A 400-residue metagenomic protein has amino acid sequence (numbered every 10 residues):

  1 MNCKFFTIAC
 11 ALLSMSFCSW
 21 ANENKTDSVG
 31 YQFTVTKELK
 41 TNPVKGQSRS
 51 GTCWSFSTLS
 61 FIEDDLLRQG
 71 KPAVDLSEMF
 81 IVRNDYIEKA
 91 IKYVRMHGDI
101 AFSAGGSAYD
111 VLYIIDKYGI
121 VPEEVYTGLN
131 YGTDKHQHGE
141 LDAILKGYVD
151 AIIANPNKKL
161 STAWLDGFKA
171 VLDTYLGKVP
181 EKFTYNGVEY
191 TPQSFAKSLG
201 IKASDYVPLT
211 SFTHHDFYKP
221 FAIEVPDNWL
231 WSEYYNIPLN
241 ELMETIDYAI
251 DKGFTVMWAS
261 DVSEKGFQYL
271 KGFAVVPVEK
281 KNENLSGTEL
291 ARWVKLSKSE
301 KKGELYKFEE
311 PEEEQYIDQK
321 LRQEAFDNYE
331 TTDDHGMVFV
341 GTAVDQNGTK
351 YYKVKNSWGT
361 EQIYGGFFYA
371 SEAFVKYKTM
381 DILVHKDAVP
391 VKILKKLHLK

Functional and structural regions predicted by a protein language model:
M1, F17, D99, S107-A108 (+3 more regions): Extended low-complexity acidic/polar segments
M1-N24: Bacterial Sec-dependent N-terminal signal peptides
F5-F6, S50, W54, F339 (+2 more regions): N-terminal, helix-rich and Lys/Arg-enriched segments in bacterial and organellar proteins
A11, T58, Y86, I115 (+5 more regions): Residue-level marker of positions within ordered structural domains that often coincide with functionally constrained
N22-S28, K400: Intrinsically disordered, low-complexity linkers and terminal tails enriched in Pro/Gly and often acidic or mixed-charge
D27-N228, S232-M257, Q362-Y364: Active-site nucleophile-adjacent alpha helix/oxyanion-hole segment immediately C-terminal to the catalytic cysteine
D166-K400: Active-site signature of cysteine proteases
